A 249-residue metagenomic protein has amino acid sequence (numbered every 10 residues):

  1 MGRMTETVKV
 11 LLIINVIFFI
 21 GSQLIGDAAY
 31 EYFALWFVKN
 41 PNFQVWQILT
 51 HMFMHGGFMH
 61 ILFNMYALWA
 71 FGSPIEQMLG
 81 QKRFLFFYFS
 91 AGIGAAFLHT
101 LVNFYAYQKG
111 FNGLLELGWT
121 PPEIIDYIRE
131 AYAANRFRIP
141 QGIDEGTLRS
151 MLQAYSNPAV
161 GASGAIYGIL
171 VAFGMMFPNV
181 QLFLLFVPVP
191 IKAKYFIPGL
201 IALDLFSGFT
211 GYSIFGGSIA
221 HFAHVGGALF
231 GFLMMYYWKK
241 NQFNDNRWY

Functional and structural regions predicted by a protein language model:
M1-Y249: A detector for small-residue-rich transmembrane helices and their helix-helix packing motifs
